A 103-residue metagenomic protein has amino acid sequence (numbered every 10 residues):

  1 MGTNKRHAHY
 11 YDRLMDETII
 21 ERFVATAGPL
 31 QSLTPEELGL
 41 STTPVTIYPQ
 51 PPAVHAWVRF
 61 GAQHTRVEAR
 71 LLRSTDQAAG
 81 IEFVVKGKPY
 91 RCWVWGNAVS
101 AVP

Functional and structural regions predicted by a protein language model:
N4, Y11-L14, T18-G96: Basic/aromatic-rich interaction segments and small domains that mediate binding to polyanionic partners
G96-P103: Intrinsically disordered, low-complexity linker and terminal regions at domain boundaries
